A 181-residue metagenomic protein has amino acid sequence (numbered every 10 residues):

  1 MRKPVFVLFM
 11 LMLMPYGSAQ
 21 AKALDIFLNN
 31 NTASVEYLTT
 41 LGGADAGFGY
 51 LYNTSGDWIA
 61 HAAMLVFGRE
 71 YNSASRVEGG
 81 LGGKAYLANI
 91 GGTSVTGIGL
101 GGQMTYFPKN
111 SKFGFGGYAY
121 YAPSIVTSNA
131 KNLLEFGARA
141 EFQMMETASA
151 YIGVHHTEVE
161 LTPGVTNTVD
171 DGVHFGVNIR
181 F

Functional and structural regions predicted by a protein language model:
M1-A23: Cleavable N-terminal export/targeting peptides
G17-E70: Short glycine/proline- and aromatic-enriched beta-strand/turn motifs that initiate or cap beta-hairpins
L24, V35-T39, A46-Y50, M104 (+3 more regions): Membrane-embedded beta-strands that build the outer-membrane beta-barrel scaffold
L28-T32, L41-G43, Y50-G56, G83-G91 (+4 more regions): Transmembrane beta-strands of outer-membrane beta-barrel pores
N29-A33, G42-A44, G56-A63, S75-V77 (+3 more regions): Residues that define the transmembrane beta-barrel architecture of outer-membrane proteins
G42-F48, E70-G79, N110-F115, E146-A150: Repeated loop/turn-to-beta-strand initiation elements of outer-membrane beta-barrel proteins
S111-T162: A charged, solvent-exposed segment within the mature domains of Sec-exported extracytoplasmic proteins
F142, T168-F181: Outer-membrane beta-barrel "beta-signal"
